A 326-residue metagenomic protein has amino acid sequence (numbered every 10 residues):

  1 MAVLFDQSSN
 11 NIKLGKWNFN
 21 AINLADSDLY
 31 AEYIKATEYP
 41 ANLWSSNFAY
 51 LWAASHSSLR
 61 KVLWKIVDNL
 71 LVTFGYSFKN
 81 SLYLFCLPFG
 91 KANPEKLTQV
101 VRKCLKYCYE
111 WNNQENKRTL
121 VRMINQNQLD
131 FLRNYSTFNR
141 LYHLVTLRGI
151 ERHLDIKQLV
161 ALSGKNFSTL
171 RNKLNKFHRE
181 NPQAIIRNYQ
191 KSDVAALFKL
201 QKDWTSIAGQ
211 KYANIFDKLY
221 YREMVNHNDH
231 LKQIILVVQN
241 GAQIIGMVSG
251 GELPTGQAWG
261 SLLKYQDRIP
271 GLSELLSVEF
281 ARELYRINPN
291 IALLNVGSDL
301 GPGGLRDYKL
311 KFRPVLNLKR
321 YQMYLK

Functional and structural regions predicted by a protein language model:
A2-L70, F74-Y76, A213: Amide-forming acyltransferase catalytic core, primarily the GNAT-like/NAT-type and related acyltransferase folds
F5, T137-G209: Acyltransferase donor/substrate-recognition loop-hinge adjacent to the catalytic core
S45-M123, N240-D267: Conserved donor-binding loop and adjoining core beta-sheet/short helix segment in diverse acyl/aminoacyl transferases
E115-Y135, G149-I150: Short, glycine/charge-rich beta-strand/loop segments that flank catalytic centers and engage negatively charged groups
L120-R122, R187, A292-V296: Short catalytic-loop micro-motif centered on adjacent basic/acidic residues
Y135-T146, L310-L318: Conserved acetyl-CoA-binding loop of GNAT-fold acetyltransferases
S192-I244: Short, conserved active-site entrance elements at the starts or edges of catalytic domains
K232-K326: Aromatic (often tryptophan-rich) hydrophobic motifs at membrane interfaces
